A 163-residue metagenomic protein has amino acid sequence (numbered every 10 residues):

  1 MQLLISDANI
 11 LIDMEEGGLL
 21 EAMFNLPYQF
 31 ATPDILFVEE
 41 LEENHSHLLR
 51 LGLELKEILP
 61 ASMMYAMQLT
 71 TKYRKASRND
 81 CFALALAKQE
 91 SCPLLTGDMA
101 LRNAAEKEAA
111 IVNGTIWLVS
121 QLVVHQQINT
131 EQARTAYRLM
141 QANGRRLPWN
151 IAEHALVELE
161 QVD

Functional and structural regions predicted by a protein language model:
Q2-C92, M99, K107-A110, Y137 (+2 more regions): Active-site-proximal, substrate-binding regions of enzyme catalytic domains and RNA-binding/basic surfaces
A104: Glycine/proline-rich loop-helix segments at beta-alpha junctions forming the active-site rim of enzyme cores
T115: Flexible glycine-rich active-site/ligand-binding loops centered on an Asp-His dyad
L118-D163: Hydrophobic alpha-helical interaction segments
